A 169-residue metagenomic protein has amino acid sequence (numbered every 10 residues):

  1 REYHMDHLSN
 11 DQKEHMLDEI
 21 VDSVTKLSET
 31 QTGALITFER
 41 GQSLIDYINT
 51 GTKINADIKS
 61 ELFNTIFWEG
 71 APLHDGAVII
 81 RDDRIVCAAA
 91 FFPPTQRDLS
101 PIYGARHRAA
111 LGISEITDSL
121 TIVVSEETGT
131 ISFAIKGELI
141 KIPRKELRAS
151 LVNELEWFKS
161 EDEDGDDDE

Functional and structural regions predicted by a protein language model:
R1-E169: Divalent-cation
